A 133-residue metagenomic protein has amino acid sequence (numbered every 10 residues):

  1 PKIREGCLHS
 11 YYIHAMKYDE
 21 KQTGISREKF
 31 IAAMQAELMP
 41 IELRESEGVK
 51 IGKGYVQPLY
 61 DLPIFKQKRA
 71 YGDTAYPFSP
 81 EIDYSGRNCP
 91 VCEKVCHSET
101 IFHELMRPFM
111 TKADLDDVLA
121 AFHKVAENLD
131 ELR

Functional and structural regions predicted by a protein language model:
P1-R133: PLP-dependent aminotransferase class I/II
